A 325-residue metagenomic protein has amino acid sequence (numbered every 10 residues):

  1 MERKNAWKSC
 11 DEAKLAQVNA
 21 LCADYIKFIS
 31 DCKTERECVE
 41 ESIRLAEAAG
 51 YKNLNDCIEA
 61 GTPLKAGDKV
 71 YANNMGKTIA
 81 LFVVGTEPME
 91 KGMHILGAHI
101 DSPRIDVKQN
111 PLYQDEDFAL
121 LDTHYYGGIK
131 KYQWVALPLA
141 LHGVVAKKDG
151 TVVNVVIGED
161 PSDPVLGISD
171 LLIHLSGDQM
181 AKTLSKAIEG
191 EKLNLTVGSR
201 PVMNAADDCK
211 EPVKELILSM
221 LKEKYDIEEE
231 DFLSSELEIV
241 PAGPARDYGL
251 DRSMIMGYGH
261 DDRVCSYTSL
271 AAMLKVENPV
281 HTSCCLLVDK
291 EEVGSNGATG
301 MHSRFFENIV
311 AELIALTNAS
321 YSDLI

Functional and structural regions predicted by a protein language model:
M1-I325: N-terminal hydrophobic/helix-forming segments and targeting peptides
